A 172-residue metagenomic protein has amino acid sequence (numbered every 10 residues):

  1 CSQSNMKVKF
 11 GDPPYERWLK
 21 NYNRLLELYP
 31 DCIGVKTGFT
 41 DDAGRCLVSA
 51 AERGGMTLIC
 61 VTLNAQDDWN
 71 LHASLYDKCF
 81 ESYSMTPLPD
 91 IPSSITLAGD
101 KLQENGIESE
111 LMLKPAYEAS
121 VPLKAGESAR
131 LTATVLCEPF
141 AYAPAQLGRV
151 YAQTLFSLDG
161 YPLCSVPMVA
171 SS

Functional and structural regions predicted by a protein language model:
C1-S172: Domain-terminus/edge residues, biased toward the C-terminal soluble/receptor-binding domains of extracytoplasmic
